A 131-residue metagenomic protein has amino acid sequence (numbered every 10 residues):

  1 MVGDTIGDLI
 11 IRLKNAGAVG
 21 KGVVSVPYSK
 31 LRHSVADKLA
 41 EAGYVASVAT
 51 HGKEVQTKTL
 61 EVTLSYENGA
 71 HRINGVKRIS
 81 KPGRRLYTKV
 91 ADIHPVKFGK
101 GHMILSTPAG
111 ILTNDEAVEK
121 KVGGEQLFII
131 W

Functional and structural regions predicted by a protein language model:
M1-W131: Core subunits and conserved enzymes of cellular information-processing and envelope-translocation systems across
